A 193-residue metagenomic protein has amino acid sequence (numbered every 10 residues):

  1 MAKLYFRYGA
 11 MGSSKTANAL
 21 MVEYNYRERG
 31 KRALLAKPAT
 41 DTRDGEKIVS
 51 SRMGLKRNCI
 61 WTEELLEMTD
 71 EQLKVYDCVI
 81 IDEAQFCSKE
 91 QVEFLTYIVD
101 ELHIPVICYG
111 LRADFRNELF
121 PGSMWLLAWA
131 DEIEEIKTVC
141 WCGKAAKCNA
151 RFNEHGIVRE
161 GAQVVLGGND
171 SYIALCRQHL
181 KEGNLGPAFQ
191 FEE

Functional and structural regions predicted by a protein language model:
M1-D70, D114-W125, E135-T138, I157-R159 (+1 more regions): Conserved P-loop
V22, K89-I98, G122: A short acidic, amphipathic alpha-helical/loop segment
T69-D77: Short basic/glycine-enriched coil/helix segment immediately N-terminal to the Walker B
D82-A84, G110: Walker B catalytic acidic pair
F86-S88, F115: Catalytic P-loop NTPase motifs of RecA-like helicase/translocase cores
V99-P121: Sensor-1/coupling segment of RecA-like P-loop NTPase cores
A130: Short basic (Lys/Arg) and small-residue
V139-V165: Short recognition patches in nucleic-acid-associated and regulatory proteins
